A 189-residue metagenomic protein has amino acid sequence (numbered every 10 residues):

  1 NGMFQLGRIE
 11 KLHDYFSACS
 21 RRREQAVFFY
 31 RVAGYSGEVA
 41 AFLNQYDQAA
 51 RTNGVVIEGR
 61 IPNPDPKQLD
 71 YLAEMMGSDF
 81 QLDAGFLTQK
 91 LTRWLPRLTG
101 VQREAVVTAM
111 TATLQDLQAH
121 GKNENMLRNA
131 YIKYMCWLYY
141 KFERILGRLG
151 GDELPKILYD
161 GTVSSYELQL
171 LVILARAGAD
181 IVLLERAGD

Functional and structural regions predicted by a protein language model:
N1-H13, C19-M135: Conserved N-terminal ligand/cofactor-binding loop architecture of enzyme catalytic domains
L12-R22, F142-G151: Short boundary motifs at domain starts and secondary-structure transition points
D116-D189: Active-site and donor-binding regions of nucleotide-sugar-utilizing enzymes
